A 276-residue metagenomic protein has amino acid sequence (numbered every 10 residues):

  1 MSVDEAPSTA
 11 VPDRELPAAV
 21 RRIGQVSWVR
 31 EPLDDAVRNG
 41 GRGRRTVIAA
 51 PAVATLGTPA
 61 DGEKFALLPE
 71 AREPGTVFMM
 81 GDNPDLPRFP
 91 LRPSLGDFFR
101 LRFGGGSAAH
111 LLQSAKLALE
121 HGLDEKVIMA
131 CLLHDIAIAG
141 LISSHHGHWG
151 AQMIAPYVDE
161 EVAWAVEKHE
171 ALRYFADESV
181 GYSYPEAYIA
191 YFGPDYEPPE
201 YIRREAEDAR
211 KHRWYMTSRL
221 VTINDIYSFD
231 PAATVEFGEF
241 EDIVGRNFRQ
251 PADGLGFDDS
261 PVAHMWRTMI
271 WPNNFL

Functional and structural regions predicted by a protein language model:
S2-G43, A49-L276: Metal-dependent phosphohydrolase cores
